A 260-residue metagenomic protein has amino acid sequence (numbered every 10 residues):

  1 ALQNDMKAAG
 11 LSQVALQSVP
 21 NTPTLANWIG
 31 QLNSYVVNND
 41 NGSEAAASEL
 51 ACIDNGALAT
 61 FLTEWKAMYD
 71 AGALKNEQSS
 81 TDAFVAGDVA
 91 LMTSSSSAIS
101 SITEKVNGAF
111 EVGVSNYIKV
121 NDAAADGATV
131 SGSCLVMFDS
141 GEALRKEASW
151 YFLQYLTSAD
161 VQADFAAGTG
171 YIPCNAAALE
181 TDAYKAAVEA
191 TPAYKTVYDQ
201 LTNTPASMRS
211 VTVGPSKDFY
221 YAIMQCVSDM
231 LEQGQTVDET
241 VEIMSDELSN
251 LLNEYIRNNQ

Functional and structural regions predicted by a protein language model:
A1-A47, V89: Extracytoplasmic/periplasmic solute-binding protein
L2-D5, Q78-M92, Q225, D229-E232: Short helices/loops that flank or line small-molecule/ion binding pockets
Q3, A45-E77: Glycine-centered hinge/linker elements that transmit conformational signals in sensory and ligand-binding systems
A15, A90-S95, G113: Paired acidic/hydrophobic, glycine-rich loop segments that form the ligand-binding mouth/hinge of periplasmic-binding
Y35-T60, E104-V106, K119-G127, L179-A190 (+1 more regions): Short, solvent-exposed loop/beta-turn-alpha elements that line the ligand-binding surface or hinge of extracytoplasmic
S94-S100, S133: Beta->alpha turn/N-cap motifs
K105-I172: Extracytoplasmic/periplasmic substrate-recognition and gating elements
A128-T129, A193-L248: C-terminal capping/gating helix-and-loop segments adjacent to ligand/active sites or protein-protein/ligand interfaces
